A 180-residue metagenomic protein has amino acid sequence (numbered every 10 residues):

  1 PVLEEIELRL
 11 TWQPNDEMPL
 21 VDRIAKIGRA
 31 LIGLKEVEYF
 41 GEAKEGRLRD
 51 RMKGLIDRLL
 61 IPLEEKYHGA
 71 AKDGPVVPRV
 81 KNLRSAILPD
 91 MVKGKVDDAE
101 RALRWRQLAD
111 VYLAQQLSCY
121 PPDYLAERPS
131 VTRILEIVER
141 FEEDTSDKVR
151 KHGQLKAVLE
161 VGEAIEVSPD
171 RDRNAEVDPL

Functional and structural regions predicted by a protein language model:
P1-L180: Membrane-interfacial terminal anchoring regions of lipid-handling membrane enzymes
